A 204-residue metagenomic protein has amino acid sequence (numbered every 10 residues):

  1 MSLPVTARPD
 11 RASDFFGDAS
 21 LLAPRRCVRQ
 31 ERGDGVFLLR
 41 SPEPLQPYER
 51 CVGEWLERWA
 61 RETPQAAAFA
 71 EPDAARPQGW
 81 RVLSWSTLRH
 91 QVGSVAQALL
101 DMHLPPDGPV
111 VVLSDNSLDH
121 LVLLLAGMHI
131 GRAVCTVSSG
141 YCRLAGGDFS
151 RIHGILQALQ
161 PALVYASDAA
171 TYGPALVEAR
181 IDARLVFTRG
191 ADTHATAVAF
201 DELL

Functional and structural regions predicted by a protein language model:
V28-R32, F37-R40, W55-S84: AMP-dependent adenylate-forming
S41-R50, A191-L204: Flexible, low-complexity linker/hinge segments
Q78-L83, A96-Y141: Conserved AMP-binding/adenylate-forming
S114, S167, A183-T193, L203: Short beta-strand elements of ligand-binding domains
C135, S139-V177: Conserved ATP-dependent adenylate/AMP-binding module captured primarily in the ANL superfamily
T171-D182, T196-D201: Short, aromatic/basic amphipathic alpha-helical patches
